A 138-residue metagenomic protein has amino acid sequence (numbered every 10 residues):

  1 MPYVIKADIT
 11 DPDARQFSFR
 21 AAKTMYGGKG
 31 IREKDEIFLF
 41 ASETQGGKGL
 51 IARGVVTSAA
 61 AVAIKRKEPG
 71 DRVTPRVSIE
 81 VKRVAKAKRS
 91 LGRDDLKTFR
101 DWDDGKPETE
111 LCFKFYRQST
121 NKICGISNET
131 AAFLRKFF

Functional and structural regions predicted by a protein language model:
M1-P2, E33-I37, I51: Short, surface-exposed beta-edge/turn micro-motifs
M1-V4, D11-G28, I64-F138: Contiguous surface segments at macromolecular interaction interfaces
G28-S42: Short coil-to-beta transition motif at edge beta-strands of beta-rich domains
A41, A60, R83: Residues that form ligand- and interface-recognition hot spots within folded domains
Q45-G47: Extended, low-complexity, turn-rich repeat/linker tracts enriched in Gly/Pro/Ser/Thr and Asp/Glu that occur
G49-A61: Short beta-strand-centered aromatic/proline hotspots
